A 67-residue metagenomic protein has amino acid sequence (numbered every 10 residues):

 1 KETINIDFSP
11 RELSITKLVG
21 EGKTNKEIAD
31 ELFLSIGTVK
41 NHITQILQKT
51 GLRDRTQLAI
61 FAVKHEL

Functional and structural regions predicted by a protein language model:
K1-L18: Regulatory hinge/linker segments at domain boundaries that couple sensory/effector modules to output domains
F8, L52, L67: Hydrophobic patch in the ABC ATPase nucleotide-binding domain
K17-E21, V63: Short, locally clustered residues in the helix-turn-helix/winged-helix DNA-binding domain
G22-Q57: Recognition helix of helix-turn-helix DNA-binding domains
K23, E66-L67: Residue-level detector of secondary-structure transition/capping positions
R55-I60, K64-E66: Long hydrophobic alpha-helical segments typical of transmembrane helices together with their membrane-interfacial
